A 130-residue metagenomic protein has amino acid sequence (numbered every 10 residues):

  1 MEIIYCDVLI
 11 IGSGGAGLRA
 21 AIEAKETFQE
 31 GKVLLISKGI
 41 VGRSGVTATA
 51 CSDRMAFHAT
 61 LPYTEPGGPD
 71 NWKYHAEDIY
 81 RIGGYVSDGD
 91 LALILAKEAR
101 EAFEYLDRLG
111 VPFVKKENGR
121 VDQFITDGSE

Functional and structural regions predicted by a protein language model:
E2-C6: Core beta-strand elements of the Rossmann-like FAD/NAD(P) dinucleotide-binding domain in flavoenzyme oxidoreductases
D7-L35: N-terminal Rossmann-like FAD-binding beta1-loop-alpha1 element of flavoenzymes
G31-K32, K38-E130: Conserved N-terminal/central alpha/beta ligand/cofactor-binding core
